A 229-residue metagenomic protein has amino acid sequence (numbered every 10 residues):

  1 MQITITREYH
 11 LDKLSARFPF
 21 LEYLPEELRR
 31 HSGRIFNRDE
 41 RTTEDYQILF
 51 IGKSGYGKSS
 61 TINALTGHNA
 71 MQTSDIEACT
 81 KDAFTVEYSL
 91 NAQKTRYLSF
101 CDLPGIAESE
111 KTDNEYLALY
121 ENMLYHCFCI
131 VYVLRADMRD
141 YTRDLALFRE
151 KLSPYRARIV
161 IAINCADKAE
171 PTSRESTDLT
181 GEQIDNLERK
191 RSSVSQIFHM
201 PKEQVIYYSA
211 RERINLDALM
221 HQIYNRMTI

Functional and structural regions predicted by a protein language model:
Q2-S99: Conserved G1/Walker A P-loop phosphate-binding module
F50, Y132, I161-I163: Structural beta-sheet core signal
G105-A107, D137-R139, C165-A169, R211-I214: Conserved nucleotide-binding/hydrolysis micro-motifs of P-loop NTPases
G105-D113, S176-E182: Flexible beta-alpha connector loops of hexameric P-loop NTPases
T112-M138, E150-Y155: Inter-motif core of Ras-like GTPase G domains
Y155-I159, E203: A short helix->loop->beta-strand "cap" motif at the edges of active sites that frequently abuts
A169-I229: Canonical P-loop GTPase G-domain recognition
